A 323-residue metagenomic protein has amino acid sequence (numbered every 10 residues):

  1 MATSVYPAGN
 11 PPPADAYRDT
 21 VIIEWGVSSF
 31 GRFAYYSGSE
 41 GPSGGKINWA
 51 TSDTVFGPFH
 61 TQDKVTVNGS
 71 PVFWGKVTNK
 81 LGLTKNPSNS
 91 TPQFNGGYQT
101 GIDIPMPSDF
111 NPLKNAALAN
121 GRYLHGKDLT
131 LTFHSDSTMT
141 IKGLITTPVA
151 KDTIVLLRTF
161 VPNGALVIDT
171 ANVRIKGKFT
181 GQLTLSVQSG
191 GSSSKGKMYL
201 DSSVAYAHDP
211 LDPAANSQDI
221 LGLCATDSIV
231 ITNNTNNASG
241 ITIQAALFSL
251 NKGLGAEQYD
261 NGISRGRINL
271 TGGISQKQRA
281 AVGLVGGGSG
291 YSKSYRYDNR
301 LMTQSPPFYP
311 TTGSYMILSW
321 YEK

Functional and structural regions predicted by a protein language model:
M1, D15-D19, D53, G181 (+2 more regions): Residues at beta-strand starts and edge strands
M1-A34: Terminal alpha-helical segments
M1-S4, F59, L247: OB-fold and OB-like beta-barrel modules that bind single-stranded nucleic acids
S29-N234, N299-K323: Primarily marks folded extracellular/lumenal domains of secretory and cell-surface proteins
G45-G57, G240-T242, G262, Y291-S294: Short, polar loop/linker segments at the starts of domains and inter-domain junctions
D212-Y291: Extended C-terminal subregions enriched in glycine
N269-K323: Long, intrinsically disordered, low-complexity segments
